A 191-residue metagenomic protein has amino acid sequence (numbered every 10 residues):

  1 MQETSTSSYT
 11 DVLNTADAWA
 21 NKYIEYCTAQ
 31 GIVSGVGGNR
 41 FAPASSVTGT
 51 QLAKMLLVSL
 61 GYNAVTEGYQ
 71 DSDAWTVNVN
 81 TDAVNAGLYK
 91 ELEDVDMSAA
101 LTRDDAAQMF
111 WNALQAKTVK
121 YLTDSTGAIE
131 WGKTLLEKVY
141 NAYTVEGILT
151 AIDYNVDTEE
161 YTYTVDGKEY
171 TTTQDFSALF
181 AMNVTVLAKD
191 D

Functional and structural regions predicted by a protein language model:
M1-W19, Q30-T50, V58-A100, L114-T173 (+1 more regions): Feature responds to low-complexity, polar/acidic, surface-exposed segments characteristic of secreted/exported proteins
T171-L187: Short nucleic-acid-contacting surface segments enriched for D/E, G, S/T with interspersed K/R
